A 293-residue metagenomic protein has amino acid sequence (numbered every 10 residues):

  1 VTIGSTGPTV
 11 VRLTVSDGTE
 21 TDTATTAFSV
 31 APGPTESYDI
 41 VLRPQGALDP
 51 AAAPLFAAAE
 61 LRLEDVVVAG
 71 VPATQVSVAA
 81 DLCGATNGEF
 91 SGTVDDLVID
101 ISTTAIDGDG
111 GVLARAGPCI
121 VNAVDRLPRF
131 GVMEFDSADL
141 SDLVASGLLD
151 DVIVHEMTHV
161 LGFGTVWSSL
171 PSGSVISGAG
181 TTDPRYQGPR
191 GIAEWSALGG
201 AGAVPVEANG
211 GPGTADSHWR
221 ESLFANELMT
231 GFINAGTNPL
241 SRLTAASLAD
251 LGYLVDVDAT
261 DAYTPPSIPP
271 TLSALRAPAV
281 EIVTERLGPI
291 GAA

Functional and structural regions predicted by a protein language model:
V1-S5: Residue-level recognition of secondary-structure-to-loop junctions
G7-V11: Exposed beta-strand face motif in extracellular beta-rich ectodomains
R12, D22-P32: C-terminal edge beta-strand
G33-V154, H159-A293: Extracellular zinc-dependent metalloprotease catalytic-domain scaffold
